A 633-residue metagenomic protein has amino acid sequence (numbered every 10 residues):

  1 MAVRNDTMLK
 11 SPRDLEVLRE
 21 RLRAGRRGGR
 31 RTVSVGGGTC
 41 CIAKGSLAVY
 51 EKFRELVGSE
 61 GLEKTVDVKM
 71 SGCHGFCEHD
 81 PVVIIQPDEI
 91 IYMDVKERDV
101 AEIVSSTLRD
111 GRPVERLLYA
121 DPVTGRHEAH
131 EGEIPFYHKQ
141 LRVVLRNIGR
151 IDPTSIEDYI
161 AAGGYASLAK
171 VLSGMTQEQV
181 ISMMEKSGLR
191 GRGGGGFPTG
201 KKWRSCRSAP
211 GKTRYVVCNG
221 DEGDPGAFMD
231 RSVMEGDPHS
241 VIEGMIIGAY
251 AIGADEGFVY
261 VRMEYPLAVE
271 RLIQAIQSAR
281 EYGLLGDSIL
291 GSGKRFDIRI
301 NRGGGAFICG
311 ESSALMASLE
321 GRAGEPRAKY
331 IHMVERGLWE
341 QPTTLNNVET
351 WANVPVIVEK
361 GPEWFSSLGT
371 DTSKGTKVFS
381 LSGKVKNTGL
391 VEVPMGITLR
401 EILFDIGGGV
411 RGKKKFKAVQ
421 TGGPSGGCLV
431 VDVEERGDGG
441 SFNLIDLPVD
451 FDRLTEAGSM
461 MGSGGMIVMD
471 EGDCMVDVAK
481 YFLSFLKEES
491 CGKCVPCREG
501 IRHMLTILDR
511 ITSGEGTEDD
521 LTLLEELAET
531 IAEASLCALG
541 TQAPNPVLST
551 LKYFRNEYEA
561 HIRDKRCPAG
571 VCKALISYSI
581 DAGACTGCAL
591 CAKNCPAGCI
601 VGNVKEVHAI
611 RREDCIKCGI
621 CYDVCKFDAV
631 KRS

Functional and structural regions predicted by a protein language model:
D6-R31, S46-M70, P87-R116, S167-M184 (+8 more regions): Ferredoxin-type iron-sulfur electron-transfer modules in oxidoreductases and energy-metabolism complexes
V35-G36, I151-A166, C218-D230, M333-L338 (+2 more regions): Gly-rich Lys/Arg/Thr-decorated short loops/hinges at beta-loop-alpha junctions or inter-strand turns that position
G37-G45, M184-C206, G305-A317, K487-E499 (+1 more regions): Conserved phosphate/anionic-ligand binding catalytic regions in large, soluble enzymes, centered on
V57, G244-I246, M395-R411: Short amphipathic, charge-patterned alpha-helical segments
H79-V83, P496-R502, L590-A609, I620-S633: Iron-sulfur cluster-binding cysteine motifs and their immediate structural context in ferredoxin-like electron-transfer
L118-K186, E340-G361: Flexible inter-domain linker/hinge segments
K139-Q140, V269-M395, G407-V410: Hydrophobic alpha-helical positions that pack around
G375-N387, V393-M395, L399, P568-I616 (+1 more regions): C-terminal accessory/binding modules appended to enzymatic or scaffolding proteins
